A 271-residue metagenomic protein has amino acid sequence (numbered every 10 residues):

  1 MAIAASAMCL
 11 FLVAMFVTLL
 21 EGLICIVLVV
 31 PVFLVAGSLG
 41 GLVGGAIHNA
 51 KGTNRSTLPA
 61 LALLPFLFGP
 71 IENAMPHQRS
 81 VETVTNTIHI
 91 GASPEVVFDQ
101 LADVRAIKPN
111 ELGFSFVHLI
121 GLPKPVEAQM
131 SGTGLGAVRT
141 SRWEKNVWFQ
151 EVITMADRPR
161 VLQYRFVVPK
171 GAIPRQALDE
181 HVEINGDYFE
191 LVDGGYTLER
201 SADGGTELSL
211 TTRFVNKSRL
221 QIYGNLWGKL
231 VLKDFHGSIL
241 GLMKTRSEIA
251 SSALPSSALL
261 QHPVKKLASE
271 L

Functional and structural regions predicted by a protein language model:
M1-A2, F33-G37, P59-L61, L119-G195 (+4 more regions): Glycine-rich portal/gate segments that line the openings of hydrophobic small-molecule binding cavities
A2-H48: Membrane-embedded alpha-helical segments of integral membrane proteins
A5-A14, G22, I47, T53-G134 (+2 more regions): Hydrophobic ligand-binding cavity/cleft-lining segments
F33, G91-A92, F189, L226-G237: Soluble non-cytosolic domains of exported or imported proteins
T53-G69, K244-L271: Short, highly charged C-terminal tails/helix-capping segments
S93, K145-N146, R158-P159, S201-G205: Short strand-connecting beta-turns/loops that link adjacent beta-strands
V96-L101, I107, I153, Y164 (+3 more regions): Hydrophobic pocket/interface hotspot
T211-H236, L259-V264: C-terminal/domain-terminus segments
